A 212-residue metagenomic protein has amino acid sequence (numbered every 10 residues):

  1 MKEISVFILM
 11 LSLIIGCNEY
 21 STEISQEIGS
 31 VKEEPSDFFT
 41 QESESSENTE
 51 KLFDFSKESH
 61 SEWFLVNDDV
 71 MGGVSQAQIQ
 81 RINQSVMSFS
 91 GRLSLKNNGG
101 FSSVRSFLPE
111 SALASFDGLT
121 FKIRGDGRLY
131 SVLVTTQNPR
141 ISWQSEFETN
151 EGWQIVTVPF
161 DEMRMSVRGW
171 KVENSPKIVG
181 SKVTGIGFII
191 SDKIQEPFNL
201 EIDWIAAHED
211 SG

Functional and structural regions predicted by a protein language model:
M1-I4, N18-E19: Positively charged n-region of N-terminal signal peptides that target proteins for export
F7-I14: Bacterial N-terminal signal peptides
C17-G212: Beta-rich carbohydrate-recognition modules and glycan-binding surfaces
